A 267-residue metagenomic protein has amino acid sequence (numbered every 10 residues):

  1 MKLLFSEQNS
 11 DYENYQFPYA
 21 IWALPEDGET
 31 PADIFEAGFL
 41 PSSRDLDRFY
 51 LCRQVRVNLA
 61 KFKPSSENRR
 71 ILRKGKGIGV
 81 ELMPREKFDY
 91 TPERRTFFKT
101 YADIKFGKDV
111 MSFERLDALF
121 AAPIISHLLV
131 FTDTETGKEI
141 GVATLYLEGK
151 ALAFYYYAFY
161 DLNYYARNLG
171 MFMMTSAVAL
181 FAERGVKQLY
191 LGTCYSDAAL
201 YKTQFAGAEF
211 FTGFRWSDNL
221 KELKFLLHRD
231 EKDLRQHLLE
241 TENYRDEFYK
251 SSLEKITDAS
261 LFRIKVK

Functional and structural regions predicted by a protein language model:
M1, M83, M111, M171-M174: Detector for methionine-enriched segments
M1-G79, L191-K267: Terminal substrate-recognition subdomain of acyl/acetyltransferases
Y15-E36, I125-H127, F131, E139-E209 (+2 more regions): Acyl-donor binding region in acyl/amide transferases
E36-F49, V57, K63-A166, S196 (+1 more regions): A conserved beta-strand-loop-helix scaffold within acyl/acetyltransferase catalytic domains
